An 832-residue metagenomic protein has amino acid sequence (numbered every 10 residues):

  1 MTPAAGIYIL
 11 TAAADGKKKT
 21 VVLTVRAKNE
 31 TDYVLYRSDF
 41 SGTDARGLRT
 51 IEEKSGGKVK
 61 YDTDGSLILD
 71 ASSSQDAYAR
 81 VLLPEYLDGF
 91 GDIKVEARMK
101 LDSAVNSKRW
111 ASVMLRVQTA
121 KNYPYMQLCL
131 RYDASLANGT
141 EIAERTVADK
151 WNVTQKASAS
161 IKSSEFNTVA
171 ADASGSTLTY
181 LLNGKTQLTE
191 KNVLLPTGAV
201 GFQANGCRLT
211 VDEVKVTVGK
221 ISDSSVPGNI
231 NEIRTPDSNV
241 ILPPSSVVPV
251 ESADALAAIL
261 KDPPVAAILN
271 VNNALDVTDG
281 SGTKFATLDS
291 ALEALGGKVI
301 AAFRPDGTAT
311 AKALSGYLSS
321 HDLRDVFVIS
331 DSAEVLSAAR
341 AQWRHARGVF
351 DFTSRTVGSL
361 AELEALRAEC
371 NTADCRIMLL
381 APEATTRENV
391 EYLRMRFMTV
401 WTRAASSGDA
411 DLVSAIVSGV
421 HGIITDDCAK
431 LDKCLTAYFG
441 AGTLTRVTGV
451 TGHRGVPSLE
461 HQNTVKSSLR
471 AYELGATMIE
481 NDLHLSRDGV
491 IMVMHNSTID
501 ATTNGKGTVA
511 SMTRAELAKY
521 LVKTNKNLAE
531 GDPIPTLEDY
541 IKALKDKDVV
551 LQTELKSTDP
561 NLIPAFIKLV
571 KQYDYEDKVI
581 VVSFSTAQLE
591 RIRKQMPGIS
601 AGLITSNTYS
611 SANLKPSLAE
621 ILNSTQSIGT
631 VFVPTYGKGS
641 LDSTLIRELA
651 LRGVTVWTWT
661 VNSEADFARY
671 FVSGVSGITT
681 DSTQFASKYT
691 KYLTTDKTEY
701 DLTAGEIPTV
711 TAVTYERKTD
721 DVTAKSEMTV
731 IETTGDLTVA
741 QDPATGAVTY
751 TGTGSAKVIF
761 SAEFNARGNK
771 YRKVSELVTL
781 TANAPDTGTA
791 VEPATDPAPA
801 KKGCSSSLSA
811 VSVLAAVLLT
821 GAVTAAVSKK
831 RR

Functional and structural regions predicted by a protein language model:
R26-K54, K220-E232: Extracellular carbohydrate-recognition regions
F40, V95-A97, S163-Y180, V400: Short tryptophan-centered beta-strand motifs in secreted/extracellular beta-sheet-rich domains of glycan-recognition
S41-A77: Extracellular glycan-recognition surfaces and repeat-rich motifs
A71-A143: Secretory/extracellular carbohydrate-interaction modules and structurally similar beta-sandwich "look-alikes"
T146-T168: Short, aromatic/His-centered strand-loop micro-motif at the edge of beta-sheets
S176, L182, G201, C207-V211 (+5 more regions): Phosphate-group recognition and catalysis centered on beta-loop-alpha active-site segments
L181-Q203: Short, solvent-exposed beta-strand-to-loop segments that form ligand-recognition rims of beta-rich domains
V817-R832: C-terminal membrane-anchoring or membrane-association module
